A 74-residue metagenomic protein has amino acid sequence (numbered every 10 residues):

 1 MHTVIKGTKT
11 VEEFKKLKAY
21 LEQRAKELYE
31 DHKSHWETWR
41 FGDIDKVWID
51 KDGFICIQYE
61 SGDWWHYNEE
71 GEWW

Functional and structural regions predicted by a protein language model:
M1-D50: N-terminal non-globular leader segments, chiefly Sec-dependent signal peptides
M1-T3, E69-W74: Short intrinsically disordered terminal tails
E37-G71: Amphipathic, interaction-prone secondary-structure segments
